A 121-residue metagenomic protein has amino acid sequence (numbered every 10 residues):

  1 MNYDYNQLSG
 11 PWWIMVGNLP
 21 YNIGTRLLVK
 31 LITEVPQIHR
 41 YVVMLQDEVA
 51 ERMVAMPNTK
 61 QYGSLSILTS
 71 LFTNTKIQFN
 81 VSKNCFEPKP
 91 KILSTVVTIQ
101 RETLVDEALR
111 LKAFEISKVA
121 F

Functional and structural regions predicted by a protein language model:
M1-V119: Catalytic cores of RNA-modifying enzymes
